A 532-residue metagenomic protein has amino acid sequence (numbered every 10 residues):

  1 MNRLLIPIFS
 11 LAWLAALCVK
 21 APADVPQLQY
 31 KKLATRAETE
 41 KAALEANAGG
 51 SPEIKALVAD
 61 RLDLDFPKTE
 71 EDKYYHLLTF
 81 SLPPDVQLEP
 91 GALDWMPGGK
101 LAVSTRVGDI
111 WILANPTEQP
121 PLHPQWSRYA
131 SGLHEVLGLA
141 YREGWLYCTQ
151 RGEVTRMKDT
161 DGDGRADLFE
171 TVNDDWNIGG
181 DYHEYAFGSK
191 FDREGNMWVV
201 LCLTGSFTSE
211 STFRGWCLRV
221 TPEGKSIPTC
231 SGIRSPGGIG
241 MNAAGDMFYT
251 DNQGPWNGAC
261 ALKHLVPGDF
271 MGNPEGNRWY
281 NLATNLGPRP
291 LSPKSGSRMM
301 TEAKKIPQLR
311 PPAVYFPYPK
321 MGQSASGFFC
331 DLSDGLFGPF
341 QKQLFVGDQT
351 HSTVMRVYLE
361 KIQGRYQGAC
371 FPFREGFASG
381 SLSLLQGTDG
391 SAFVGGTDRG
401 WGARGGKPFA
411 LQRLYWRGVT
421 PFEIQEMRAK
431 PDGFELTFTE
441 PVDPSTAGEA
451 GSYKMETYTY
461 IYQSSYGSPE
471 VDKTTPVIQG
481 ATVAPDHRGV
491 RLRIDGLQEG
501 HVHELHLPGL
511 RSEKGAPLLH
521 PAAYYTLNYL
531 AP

Functional and structural regions predicted by a protein language model:
M1-I6: Positively charged n-region of N-terminal signal peptides that target proteins for export
P7-A16: Bacterial N-terminal signal peptides
P22-P421, Q425-G433, P444: Beta-propeller domains with acidic blade repeats across secreted/periplasmic ectodomains and cytosolic WD/CNH propellers
D432-L436, V490: Structural beta-strand segments of beta-rich domains
L436-G480, L505-E513, P521-Y525: Short, surface-exposed alpha-helix to beta-strand junction/turn motifs within ectodomains of secreted and cell-envelope
V483-D486: Blade-terminus and WD-like Trp-Asp/Gly-His loop motifs, strongest in beta-propeller folds
R491-D495: Exposed aromatic-hydrophobic patches
G496-G500: Surface-exposed, short loops/turns at beta-strand junctions within beta-sandwich domains
